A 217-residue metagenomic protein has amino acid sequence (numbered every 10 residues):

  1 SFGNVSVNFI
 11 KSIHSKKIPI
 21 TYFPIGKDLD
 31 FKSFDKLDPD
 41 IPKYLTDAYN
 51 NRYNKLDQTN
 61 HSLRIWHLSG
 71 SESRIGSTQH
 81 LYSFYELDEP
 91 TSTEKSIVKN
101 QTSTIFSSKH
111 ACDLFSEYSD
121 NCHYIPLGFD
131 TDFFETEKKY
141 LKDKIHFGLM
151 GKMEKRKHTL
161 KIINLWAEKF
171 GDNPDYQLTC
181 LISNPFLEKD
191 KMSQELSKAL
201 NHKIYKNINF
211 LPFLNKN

Functional and structural regions predicted by a protein language model:
S1-D28: N-terminal subdomain of nucleotide-sugar transferases
L29-S116, N217: Extended catalytic core of nucleotide-activated donor transferases of GT-like folds
S92-T93, G128-K144, D190: Acidic anion/phosphate-binding donor-loop and adjacent secondary structure in glycosyltransferase catalytic cores
T102-D113, S119-E135: Donor nucleotide-sugar binding/catalytic pocket of nucleotide-sugar-dependent glycosyltransferases
Y140-K157, I163-W166, L178-C180: Conserved donor-binding/catalytic core segment of Leloir-type glycosyltransferases
M150-E154, N184-F186, L214: Short donor-sugar binding/catalytic loops of nucleotide-sugar-dependent glycosyltransferases, especially enzymes
E154-H158, D172-N173, L187: A short, basic/aromatic alpha-helical/loop segment that forms part of the nucleotidyl-sugar donor-binding site
K189-N217: Nucleotide-activated donor-binding/catalytic signature segment of Leloir-type glycosyltransferases, i.e., the conserved
